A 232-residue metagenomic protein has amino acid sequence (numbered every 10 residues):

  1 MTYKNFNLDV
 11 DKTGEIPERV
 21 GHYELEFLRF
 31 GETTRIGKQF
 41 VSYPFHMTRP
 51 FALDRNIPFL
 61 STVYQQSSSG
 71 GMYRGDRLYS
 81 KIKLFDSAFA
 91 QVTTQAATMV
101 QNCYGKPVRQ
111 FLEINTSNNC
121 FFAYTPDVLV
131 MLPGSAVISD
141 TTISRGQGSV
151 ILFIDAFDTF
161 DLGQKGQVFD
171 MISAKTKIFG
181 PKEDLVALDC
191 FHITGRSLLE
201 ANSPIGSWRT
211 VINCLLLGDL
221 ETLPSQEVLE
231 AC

Functional and structural regions predicted by a protein language model:
M1-V128, P133, D140: N-terminal, charged/glycine-rich beta-strand/loop interface patches
E15-E18, E24-E26, E32, E113 (+5 more regions): Glutamate identity and glutamate-enriched acidic tracts
N56-I57, Q95-A96, L112-I114, F122-T125 (+6 more regions): Short C-terminal domain-edge/linker segments immediately following a structured domain
S87, G146, D219: Residue-level marker of positions within ordered structural domains that often coincide with functionally constrained
N115-N118, A123-Q147, L152-D161, G166-I172: A contiguous catalytic/ligand-binding core that recognizes phosphate-bearing ligands
D155-F157, D161-C232: A structural signal for small-residue-enriched, beta-sheet-centric alpha/beta enzyme cores and oligomeric scaffold folds
